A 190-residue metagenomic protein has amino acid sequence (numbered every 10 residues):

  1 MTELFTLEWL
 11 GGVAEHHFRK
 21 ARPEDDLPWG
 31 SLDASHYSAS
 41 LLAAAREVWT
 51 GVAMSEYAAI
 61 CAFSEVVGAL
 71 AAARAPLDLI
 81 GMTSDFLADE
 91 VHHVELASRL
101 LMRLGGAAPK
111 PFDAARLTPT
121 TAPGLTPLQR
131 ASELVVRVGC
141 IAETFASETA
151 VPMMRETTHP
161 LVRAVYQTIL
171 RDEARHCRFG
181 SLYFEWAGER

Functional and structural regions predicted by a protein language model:
M1-R190: Non-heme di-metal
